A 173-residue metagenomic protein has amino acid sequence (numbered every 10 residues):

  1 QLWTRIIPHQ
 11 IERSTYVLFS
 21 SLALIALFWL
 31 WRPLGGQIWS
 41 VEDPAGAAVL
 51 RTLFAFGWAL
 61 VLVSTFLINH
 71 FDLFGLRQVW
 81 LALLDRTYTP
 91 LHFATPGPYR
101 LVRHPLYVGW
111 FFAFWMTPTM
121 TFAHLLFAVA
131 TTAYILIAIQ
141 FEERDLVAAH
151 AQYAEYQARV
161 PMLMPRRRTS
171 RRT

Functional and structural regions predicted by a protein language model:
Q1-W3, P33-A45: Membrane-interface helix termini and inter-helical loops of multi-pass transporters
L2-S21, L84-T89, M162: Juxtamembrane helix-capping/reentrant segments at transmembrane boundaries
E12-L24, T95-L106: Select subsegments of transmembrane alpha-helices in polytopic membrane proteins, especially boundary-proximal
V17-L30, F54-A59: Hydrophobic alpha-helical transmembrane segments of multi-pass integral membrane proteins
I25-W29, L62, L136, Q140: Membrane-embedded alpha-helical segments of multi-pass transporters/permeases
G46-F66: Alpha-helical transmembrane segments
V63-V79: Membrane-water interface of transmembrane alpha-helices
F66-F71, Y88-T173: Hydrophobic transmembrane alpha-helices
